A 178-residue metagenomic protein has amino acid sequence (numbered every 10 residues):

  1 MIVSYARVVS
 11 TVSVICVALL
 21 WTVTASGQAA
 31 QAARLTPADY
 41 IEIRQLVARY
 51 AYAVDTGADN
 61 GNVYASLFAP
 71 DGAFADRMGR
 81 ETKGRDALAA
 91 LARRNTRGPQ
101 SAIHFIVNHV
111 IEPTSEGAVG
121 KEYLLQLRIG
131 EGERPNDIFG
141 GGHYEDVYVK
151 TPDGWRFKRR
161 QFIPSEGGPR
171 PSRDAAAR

Functional and structural regions predicted by a protein language model:
M1-R7: N-terminal secretory signal peptides that target proteins for export/translocation
S10-T24: Bacterial N-terminal signal peptides
S26-L67: Short, low-complexity N-terminal intrinsically disordered segments enriched in polar/charged residues
Q28-R34, R97-R178: A beta-strand edge to alpha-helix "cap/lid" segment located at domain peripheries
R44, A48, D86-A89, G142: Generic alpha-helical structural signal
Y52, F74, F162: Active-site micro-motifs of SAM-dependent methyltransferase domains
N60-L125: A solvent-exposed, acidic/Ser-Thr-rich amphipathic alpha-helical stretch
